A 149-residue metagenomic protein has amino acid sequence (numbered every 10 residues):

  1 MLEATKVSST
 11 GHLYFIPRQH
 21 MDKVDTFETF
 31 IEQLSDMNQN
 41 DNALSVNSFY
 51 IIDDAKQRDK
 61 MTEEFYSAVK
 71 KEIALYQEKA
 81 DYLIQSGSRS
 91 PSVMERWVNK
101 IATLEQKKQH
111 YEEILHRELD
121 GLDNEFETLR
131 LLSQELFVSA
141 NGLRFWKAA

Functional and structural regions predicted by a protein language model:
M1-D22: Internal, hydrophobic cores of structured domains that mediate oligomerization or house catalytic pockets within large
A4-T5, L34-D41, Y76, A80-L83 (+1 more regions): Short secondary-structure junctions and interdomain/linker hinges
I16-L75: Long, continuous compositionally biased terminal/linker segments
N38-N42, N47, N99, N124 (+1 more regions): Detector for Asparagine
L44-M61, D81-V93, L131-Q134: Hydrophobic transmembrane alpha-helix bundles
T62, S67-G121: Charged/polar low-complexity intrinsically disordered segments, enriched in acidic residues
K100-A149: Glycine-rich, aromatic-bearing surface loops/beta-hairpins
